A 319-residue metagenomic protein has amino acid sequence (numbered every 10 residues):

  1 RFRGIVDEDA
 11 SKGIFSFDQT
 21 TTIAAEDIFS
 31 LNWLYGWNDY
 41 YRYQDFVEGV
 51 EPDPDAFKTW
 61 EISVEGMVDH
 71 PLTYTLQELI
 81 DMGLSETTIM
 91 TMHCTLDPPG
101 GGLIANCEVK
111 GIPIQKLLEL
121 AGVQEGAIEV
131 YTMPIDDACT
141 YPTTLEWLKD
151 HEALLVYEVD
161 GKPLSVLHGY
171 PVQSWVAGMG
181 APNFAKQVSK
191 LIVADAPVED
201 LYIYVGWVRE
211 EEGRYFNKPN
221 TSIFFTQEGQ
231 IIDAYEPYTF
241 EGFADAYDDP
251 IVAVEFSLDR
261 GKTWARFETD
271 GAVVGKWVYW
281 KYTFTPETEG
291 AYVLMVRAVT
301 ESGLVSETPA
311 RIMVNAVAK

Functional and structural regions predicted by a protein language model:
R1-K58, I62, E119-K319: Extended, aromatic/histidine-rich regions of cofactor-dependent oxidoreductases associated with respiratory
D53-M90: Conserved oxyanion/phosphate-binding beta-strand-loop segments in alpha/beta enzyme cores
W60, L72-T75, K110-P113, L117 (+1 more regions): Stable alpha-helical elements in mature extracytoplasmic
E65, T95-C107: Second-shell loop/turn segments in exported
G66-V68, I112, K116-L118, G178: Alpha-helical support elements that line or immediately flank enzyme active sites and cofactor-binding pockets
Q77-L79, A105-I112, E129: "Short basic amphipathic alpha-helical interaction patches in structured regions
G83-L84, C94, R260: Structured, hydrophobic secondary-structure cores that serve as assembly/anchoring elements
T91-M92, E129: Acidic/His-rich structured neighborhood in mature extracellular/periplasmic domains
